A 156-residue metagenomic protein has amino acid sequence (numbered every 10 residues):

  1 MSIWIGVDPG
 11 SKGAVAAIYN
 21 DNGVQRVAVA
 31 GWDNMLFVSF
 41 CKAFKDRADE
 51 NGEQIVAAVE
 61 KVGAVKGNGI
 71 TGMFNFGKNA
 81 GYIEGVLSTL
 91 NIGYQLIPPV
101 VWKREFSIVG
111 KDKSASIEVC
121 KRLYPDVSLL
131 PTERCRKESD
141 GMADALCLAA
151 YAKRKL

Functional and structural regions predicted by a protein language model:
M1-L156: Phosphate- and other anionic-substrate recognition elements at nucleic-acid/protein interfaces
